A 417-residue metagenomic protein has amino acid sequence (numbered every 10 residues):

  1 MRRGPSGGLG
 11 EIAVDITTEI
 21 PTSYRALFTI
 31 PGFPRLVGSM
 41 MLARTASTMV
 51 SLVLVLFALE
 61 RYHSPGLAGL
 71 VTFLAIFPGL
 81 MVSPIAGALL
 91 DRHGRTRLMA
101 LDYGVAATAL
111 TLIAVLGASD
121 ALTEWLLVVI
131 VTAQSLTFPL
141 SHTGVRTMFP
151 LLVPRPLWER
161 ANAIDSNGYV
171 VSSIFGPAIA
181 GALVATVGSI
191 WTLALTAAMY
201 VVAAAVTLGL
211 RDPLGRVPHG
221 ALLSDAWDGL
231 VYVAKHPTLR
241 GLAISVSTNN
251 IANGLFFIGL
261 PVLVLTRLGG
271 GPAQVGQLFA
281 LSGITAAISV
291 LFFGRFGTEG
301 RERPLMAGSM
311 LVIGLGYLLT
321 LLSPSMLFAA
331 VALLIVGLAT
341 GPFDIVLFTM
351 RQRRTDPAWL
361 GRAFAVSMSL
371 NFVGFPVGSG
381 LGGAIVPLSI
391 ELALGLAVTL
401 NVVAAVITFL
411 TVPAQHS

Functional and structural regions predicted by a protein language model:
M1-S417: Alpha-helical transmembrane-bundle signature of multi-pass membrane transport and export proteins
